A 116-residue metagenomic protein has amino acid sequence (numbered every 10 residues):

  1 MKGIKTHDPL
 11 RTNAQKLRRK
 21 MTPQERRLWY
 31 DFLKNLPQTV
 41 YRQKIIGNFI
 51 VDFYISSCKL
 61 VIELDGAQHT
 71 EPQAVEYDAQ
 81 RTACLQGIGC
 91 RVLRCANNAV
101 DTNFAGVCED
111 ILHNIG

Functional and structural regions predicted by a protein language model:
M1-G116: Nucleic-acid endo/exonuclease domains
